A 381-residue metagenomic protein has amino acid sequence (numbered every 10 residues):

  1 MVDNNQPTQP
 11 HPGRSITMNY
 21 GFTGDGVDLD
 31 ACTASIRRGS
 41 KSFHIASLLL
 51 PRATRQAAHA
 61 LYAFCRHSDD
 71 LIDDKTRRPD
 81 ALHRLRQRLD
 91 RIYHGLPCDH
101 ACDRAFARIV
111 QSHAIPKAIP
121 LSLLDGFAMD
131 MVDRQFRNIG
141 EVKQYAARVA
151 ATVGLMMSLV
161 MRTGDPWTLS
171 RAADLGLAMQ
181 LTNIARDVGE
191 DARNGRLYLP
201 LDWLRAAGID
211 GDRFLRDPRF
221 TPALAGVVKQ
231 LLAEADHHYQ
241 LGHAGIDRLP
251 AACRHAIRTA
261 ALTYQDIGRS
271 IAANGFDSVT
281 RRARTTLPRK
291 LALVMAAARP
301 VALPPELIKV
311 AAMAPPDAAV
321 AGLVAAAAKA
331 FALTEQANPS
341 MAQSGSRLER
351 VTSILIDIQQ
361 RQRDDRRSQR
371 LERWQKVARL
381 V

Functional and structural regions predicted by a protein language model:
V2-A178, A185, D191-V381: Catalytic cores of Mg2+-dependent Asp-rich isoprenoid enzymes
